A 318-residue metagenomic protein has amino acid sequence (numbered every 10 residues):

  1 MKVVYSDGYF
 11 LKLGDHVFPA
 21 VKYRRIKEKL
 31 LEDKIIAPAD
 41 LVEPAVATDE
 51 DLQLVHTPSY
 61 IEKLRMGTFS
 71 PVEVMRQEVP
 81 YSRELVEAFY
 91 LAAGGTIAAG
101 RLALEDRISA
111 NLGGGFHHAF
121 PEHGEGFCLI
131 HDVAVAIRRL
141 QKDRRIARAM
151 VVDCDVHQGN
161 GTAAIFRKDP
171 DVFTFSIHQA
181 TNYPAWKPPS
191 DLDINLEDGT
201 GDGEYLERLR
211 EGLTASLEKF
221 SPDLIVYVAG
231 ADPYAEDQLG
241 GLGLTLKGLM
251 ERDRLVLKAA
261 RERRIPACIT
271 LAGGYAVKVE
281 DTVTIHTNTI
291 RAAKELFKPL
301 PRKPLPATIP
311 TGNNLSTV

Functional and structural regions predicted by a protein language model:
M1-A47: N-terminal low-complexity, Ser/Thr- and acidic-residue-enriched intrinsically disordered segments
D7-Y9, P58, G115-F116, H178: Short, flexible active-site-adjacent loop segments at beta-strand->alpha-helix junctions, enriched in small/polar
G8-L13, V46-E50, V72-L85: Glycine-/proline-rich flexible loop or hinge segments
P38-D49, C268-V277: Acidic carboxylate-rich catalytic motifs and surrounding loops in phosphoryl-/glycosyl-chemistry enzymes
V42, Q53-L54, G159-A164: N-terminal beta-strand/alpha-helix entry module and adjacent surface of metal-dependent catalytic domains
A45-F69: Charged, often glycine-rich, active-site loop that binds/positions anionic groups
L64, P71-V318: A general "terminal functional-core" signal
